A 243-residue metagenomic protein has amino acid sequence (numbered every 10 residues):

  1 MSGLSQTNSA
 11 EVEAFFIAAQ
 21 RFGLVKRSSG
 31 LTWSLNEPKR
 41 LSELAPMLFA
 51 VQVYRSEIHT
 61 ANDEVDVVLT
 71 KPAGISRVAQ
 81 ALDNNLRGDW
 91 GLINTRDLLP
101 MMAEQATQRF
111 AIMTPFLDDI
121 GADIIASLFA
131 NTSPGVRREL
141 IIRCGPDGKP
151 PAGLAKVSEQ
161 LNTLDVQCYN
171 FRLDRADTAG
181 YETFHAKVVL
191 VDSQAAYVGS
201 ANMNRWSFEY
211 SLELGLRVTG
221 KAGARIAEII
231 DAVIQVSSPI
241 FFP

Functional and structural regions predicted by a protein language model:
M1-R96, I120-P243: PLD/PLD-like phosphodiesterase catalytic module centered on the HKD motif
D97-M101: Generic recognition of flexible, low-complexity loop/linker segments
M102-R109: Secondary-structure "cap/kink" motif recognition
F110-P115, E139-I142: Short catalytic-loop micro-motif centered on adjacent basic/acidic residues
